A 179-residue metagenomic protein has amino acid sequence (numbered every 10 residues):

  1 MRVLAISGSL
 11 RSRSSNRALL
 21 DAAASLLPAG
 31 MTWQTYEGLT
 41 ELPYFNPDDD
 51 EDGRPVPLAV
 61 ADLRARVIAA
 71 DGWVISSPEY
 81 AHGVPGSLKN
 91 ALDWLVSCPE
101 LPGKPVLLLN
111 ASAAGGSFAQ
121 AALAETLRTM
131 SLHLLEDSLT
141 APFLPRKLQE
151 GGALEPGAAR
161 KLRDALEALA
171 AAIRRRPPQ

Functional and structural regions predicted by a protein language model:
M1-S77, A81-D93, S97, A153-Q179: N-terminal beta1-alpha1-beta2 submodule of the flavodoxin-like/Rossmannoid cofactor-binding fold
K104-F143, G157: Short, glycine-/small-residue-rich phosphate/pyrophosphate-handling segment
F143-G151: Internal, active-site/partner-interface "lid" segment
